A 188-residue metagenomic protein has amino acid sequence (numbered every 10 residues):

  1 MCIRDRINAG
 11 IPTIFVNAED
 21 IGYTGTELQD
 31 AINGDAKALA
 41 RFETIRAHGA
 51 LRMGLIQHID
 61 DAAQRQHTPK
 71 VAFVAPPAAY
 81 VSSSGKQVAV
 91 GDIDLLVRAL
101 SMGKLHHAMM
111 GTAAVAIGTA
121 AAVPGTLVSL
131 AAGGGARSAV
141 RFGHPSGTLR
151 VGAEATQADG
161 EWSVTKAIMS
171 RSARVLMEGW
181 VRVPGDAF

Functional and structural regions predicted by a protein language model:
M1-I3: Short, small-residue-biased leader/transition segments that mark boundaries at the very start of proteins
D5-N8: PLP-dependent amino-acid enzyme catalytic core
F15, I21-V97: Accessory "access/gating" subregions that flank catalytic or transport cores
D20-K37, V123-A139: Compositionally biased, low-complexity linear motifs
T44-H48, A113-L127: Active-site helix/loop of acyl-thioester processing domains in fatty-acid/polyketide metabolism, spanning hotdog-fold
Y80-L100, T119-F188: Conserved glycine-rich phosphate/nucleotide-binding loop and adjacent Mg2+-coordinating catalytic segment
G103-M110: Conserved mixed alpha/beta catalytic, RNA-binding, or beta-rich assembly cores of soluble enzyme, regulatory
